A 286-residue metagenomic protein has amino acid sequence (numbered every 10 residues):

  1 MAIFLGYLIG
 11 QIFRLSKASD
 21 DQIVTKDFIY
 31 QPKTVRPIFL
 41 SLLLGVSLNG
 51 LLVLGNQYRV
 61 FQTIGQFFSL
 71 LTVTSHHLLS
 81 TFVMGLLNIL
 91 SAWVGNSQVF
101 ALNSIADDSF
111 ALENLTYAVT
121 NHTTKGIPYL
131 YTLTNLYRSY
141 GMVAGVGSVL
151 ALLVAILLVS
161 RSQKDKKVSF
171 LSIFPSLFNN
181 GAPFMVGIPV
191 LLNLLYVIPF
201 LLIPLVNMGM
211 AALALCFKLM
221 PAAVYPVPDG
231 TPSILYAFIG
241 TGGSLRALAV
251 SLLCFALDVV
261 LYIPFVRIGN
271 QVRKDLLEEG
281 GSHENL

Functional and structural regions predicted by a protein language model:
M1-W93, S97, L102, P228-L286: Signature of multi-pass transmembrane helix bundles
L5, Y140-L153, C254, D258: Hydrophobic alpha-helical transmembrane segments
I29-F39, P128-Y140: Membrane-water interface at loop-to-transmembrane-helix junctions
T81-V94, Y117-A118, Y140-V149, L192-M208: Hydrophobic alpha-helical transmembrane segments
G95-L102, G145-L150, N180-M185, L191-N193: Transmembrane helix boundary and interhelical junction motifs in multipass membrane proteins
N103-R138: Membrane-interface interhelical connector segments
I105-A118, V206-P232: Juxtamembrane non-transmembrane "cap" segments at the membrane-aqueous interface of multi-pass membrane proteins
T134-R138, L153-P221, I239-A247: Hydrophobic alpha-helical bundle architecture
